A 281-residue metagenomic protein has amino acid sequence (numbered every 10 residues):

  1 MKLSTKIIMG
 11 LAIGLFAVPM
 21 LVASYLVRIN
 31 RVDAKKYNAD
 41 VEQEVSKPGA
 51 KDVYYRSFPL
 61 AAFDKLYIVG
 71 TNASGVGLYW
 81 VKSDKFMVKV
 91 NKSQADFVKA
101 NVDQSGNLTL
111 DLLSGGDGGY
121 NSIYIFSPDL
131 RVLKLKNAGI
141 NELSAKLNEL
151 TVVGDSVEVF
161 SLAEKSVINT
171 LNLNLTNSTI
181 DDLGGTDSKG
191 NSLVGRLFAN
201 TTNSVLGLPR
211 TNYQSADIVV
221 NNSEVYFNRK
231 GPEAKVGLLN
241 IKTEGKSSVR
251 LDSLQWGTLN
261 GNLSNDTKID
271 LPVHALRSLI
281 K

Functional and structural regions predicted by a protein language model:
M1-T176, I180-T201, G207-V219, Y226-K281: Intrinsically disordered, low-complexity terminal regions
